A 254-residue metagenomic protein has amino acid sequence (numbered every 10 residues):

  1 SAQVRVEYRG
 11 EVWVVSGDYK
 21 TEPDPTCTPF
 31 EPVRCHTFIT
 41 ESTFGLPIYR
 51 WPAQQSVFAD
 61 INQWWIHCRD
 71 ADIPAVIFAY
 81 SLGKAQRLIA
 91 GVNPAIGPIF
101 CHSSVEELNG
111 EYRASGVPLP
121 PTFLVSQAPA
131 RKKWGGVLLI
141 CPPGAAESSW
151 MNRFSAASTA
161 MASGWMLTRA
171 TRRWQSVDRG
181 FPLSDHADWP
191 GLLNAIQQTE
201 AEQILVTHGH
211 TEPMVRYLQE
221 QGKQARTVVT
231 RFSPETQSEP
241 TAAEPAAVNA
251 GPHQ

Functional and structural regions predicted by a protein language model:
S1-F78, G83, A90, P94: His/Asp/Glu-rich metal-coordinating catalytic cores of metallo-dependent phosphodiesterases/hydrolases acting on
S1-T28, Q63, D70, Q127-L138 (+4 more regions): Core dinuclear metal-dependent hydrolase active-site scaffold
G17-Y19, S42-F44, Y80-L82, S104-V105 (+4 more regions): Active-site metal-binding loops of divalent metal-dependent hydrolases
F30-V33, G91-I96, G116, F154-A157 (+2 more regions): Short, solvent-exposed amphipathic alpha-helical segments in soluble enzyme and RNA/protein-processing domains
F58-A75, A79-I140: Hard-cation-handling environments
S103-G116, G164-L167, R172-D178, P182 (+1 more regions): Short, flexible loop segments at boundaries between secondary-structure elements
F154-T199: A C-terminal functional module that forms or caps the active site or interfaces directly with catalytic machinery
G180-A243, V248: Internal alpha/beta domain cores that form substrate/cofactor-binding pockets in large enzymes and binding proteins
